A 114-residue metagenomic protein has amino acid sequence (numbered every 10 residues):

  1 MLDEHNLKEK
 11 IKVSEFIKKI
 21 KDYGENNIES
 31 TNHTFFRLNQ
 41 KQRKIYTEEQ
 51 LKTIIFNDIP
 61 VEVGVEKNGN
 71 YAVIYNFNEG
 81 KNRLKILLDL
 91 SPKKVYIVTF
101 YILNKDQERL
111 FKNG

Functional and structural regions predicted by a protein language model:
M1-G114: Ribonuclease/tRNase effector modules and their secretory precursors
